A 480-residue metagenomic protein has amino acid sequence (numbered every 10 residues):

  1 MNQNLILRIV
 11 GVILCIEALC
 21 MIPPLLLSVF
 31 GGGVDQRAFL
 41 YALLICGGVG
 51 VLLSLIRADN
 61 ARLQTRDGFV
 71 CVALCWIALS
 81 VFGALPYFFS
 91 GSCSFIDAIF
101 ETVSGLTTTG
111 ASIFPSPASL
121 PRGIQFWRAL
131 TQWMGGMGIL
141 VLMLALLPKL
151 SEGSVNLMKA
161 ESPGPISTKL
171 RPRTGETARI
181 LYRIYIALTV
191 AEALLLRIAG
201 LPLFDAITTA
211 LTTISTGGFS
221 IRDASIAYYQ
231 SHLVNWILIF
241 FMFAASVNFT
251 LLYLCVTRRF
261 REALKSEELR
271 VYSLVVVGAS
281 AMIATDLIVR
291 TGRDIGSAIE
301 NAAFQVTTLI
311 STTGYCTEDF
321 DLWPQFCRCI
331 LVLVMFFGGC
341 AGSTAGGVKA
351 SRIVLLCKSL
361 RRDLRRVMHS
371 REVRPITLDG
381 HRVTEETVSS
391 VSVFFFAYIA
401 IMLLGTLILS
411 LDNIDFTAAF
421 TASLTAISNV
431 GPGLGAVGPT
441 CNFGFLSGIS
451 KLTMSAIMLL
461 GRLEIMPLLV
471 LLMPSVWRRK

Functional and structural regions predicted by a protein language model:
M1-K480: Membrane-proximal intracellular helices of multi-pass ion channels
